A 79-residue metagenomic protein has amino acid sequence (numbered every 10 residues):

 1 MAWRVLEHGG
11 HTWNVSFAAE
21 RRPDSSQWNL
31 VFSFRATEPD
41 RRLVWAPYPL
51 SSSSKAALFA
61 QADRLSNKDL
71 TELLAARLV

Functional and structural regions predicted by a protein language model:
M1-A19: Negatively charged, low-complexity tracts enriched in Asp/Glu with abundant Ser/Thr
A18-R42: Short, surface-exposed, low-complexity cationic segments
E38-V79: Acidic, low-complexity intrinsically disordered segments
